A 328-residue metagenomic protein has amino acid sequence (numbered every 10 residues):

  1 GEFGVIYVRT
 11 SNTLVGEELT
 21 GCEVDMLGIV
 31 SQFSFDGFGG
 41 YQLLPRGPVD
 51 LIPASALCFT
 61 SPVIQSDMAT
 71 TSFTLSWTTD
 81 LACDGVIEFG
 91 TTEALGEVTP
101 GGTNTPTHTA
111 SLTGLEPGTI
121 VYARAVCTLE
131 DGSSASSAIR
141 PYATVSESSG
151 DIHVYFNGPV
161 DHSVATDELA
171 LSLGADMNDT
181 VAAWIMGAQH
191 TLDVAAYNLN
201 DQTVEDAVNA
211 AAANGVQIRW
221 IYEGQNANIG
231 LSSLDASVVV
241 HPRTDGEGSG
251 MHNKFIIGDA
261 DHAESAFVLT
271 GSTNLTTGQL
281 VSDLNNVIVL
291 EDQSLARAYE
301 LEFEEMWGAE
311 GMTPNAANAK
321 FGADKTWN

Functional and structural regions predicted by a protein language model:
G1-A56, I221: OB-fold single-stranded nucleic acid-binding module
S31-D36, A82, T92-L95, Q225-N226: Acidic glycine-/aspartate-rich tracts in secreted/extracellular proteins
D36-L43, D131-A138, V281: Beta-sandwich strand segments
D36-P48, E97-V98, E264-S272: Short, well-ordered strand-loop elements centered on a beta-strand within folded domains, enriched for acidic residues
S55-V145: Short, surface-exposed linear motifs at loops/turns and structural transition points
S146-G187, N198-N328: HKD-type phospholipase D/PLD-like phosphodiesterase module
